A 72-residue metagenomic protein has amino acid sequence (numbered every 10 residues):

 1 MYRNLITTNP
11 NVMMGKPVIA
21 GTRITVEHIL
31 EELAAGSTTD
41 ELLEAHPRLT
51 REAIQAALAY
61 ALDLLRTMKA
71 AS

Functional and structural regions predicted by a protein language model:
M1-M13: Basic, low-complexity segments
P17-Y60: Amphipathic, hydrophobic secondary-structure cores in small proteins
L64-L65: Hydrophobic, amphipathic alpha-helical faces that serve as interaction scaffolds
M68-S72: Short Lys/Arg-enriched helix C-cap and helix-to-coil transition segments that create basic nucleic-acid-contact patches
